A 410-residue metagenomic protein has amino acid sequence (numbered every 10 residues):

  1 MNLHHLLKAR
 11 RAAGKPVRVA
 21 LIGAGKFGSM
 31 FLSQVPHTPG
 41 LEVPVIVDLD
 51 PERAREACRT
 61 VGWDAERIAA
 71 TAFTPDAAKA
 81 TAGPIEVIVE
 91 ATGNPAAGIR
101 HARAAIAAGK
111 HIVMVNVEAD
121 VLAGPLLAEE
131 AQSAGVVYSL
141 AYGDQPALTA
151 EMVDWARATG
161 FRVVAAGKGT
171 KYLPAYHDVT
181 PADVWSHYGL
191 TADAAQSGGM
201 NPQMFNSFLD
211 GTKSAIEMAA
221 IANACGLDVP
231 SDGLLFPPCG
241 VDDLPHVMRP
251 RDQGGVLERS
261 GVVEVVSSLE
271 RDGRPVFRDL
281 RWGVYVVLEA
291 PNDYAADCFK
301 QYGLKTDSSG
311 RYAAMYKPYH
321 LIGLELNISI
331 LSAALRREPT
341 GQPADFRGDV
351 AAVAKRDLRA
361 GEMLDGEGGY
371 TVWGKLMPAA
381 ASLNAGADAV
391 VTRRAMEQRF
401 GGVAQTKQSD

Functional and structural regions predicted by a protein language model:
M1-G62: N-terminal Rossmann-like dinucleotide-binding module
N2-R10, H187-D410: C-terminal catalytic/substrate-binding lobe primarily of soluble NAD(P)-dependent oxidoreductases
P36-G40, R59, W63-E66, Q132-V137 (+3 more regions): Generic secondary-structure signature for well-ordered alpha-helical cores
L49, G93, V117-D120, G143-D144 (+3 more regions): Short, ordered loop/turn segments at secondary-structure junctions
D64-A96: A structured beta-alpha segment of the ubiquitous adenosine-cofactor-binding alpha/beta core
T92, A96-A108, V115-P146, E151-W155: Rossmann-fold NAD(P)-binding glycine/threonine-rich loop
A131, S139-L209: Rossmann-like NAD(P)H-binding beta-loop-alpha module
